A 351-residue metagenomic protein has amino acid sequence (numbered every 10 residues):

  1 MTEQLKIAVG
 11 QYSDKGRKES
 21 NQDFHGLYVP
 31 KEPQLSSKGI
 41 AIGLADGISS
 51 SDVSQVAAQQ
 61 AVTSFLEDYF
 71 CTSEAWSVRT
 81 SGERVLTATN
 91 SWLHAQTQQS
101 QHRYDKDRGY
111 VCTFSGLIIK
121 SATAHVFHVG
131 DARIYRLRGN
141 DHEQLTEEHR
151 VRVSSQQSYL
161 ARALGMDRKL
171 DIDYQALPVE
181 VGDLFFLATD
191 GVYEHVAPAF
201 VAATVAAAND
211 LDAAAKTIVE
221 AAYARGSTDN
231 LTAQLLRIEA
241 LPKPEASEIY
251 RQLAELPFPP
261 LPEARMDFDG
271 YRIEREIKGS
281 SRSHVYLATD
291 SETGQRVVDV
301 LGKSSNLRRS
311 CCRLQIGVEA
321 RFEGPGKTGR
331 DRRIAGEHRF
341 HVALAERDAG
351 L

Functional and structural regions predicted by a protein language model:
M1-V300, S304-C312, R333-H338, A345 (+1 more regions): PP2C/PPM-type serine/threonine phosphatase catalytic domain
S305-E323, T328: AlphaC helix of the eukaryotic protein kinase fold
